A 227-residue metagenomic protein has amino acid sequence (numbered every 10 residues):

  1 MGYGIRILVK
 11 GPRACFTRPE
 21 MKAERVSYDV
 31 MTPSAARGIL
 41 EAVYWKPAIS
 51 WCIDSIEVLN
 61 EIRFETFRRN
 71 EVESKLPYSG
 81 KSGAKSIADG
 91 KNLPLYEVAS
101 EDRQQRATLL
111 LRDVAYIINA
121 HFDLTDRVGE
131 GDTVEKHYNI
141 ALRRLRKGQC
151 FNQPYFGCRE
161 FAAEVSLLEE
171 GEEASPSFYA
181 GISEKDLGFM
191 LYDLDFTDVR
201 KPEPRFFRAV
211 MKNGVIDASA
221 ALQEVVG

Functional and structural regions predicted by a protein language model:
M1-A23, V210, G214-I216: N-terminal, Lys/Arg- and Ser/Thr-rich interaction peptides
G4, I53, D113-I117: Extracellular structured ligand-interaction cores
V9-R13, N60, I118-D126: Beta-strand elements of well-folded, non-transmembrane domains
C15-T17, F64, D126-V128: Residue-level signal for secondary-structure boundary sites
R18, W51-I53, G129-D132: Short, hydrophobic/aromatic beta-strand segments
M21, V26-E71: Glycine/small-residue-rich interface belts in oligomeric ring/scaffold proteins and their assembly partners
E71-E73, K81-G227: Internal, well-folded beta-alpha domain core
